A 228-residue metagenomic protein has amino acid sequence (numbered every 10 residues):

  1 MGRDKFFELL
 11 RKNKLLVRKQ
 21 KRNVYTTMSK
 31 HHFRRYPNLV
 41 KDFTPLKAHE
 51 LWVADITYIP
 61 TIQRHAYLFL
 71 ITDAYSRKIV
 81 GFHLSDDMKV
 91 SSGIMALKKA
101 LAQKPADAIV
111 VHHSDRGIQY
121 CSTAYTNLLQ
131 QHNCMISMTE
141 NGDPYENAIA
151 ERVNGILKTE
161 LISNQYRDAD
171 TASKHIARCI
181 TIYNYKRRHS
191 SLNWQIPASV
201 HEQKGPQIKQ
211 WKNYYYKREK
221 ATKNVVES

Functional and structural regions predicted by a protein language model:
M1-A48, A198-G205: Basic, flexible linker segments flanking DNA-binding modules in nucleic acid-interacting mobile-element proteins
F6, L10, V40, D55 (+10 more regions): Mobile genetic element proteins and their domesticated derivatives, centered on retroelements and DNA transposons
T26-S29, S114-R116, S122-T123, I136-K158 (+2 more regions): RNase H-like two-metal-ion nuclease catalytic core shared by retroviral integrases and related mobile-element nucleases
H31, H83, H112-H113, H189: Histidine-centered active-site/metal-ligand motif
P45-V80, D86-M88: An active-site-proximal beta-strand-loop segment
R64, F82-A106, C121: Active-site beta-loop-alpha junctions of metal-dependent nucleic acid enzymes, especially the RNase H-like/DDE
K78-F82, I136-T139, S163-N164: Short small-residue beta-strand/loop micro-motif enriched in glycine and branched aliphatics
Q130-C134, I156-S228: C-terminal domain-tail junction helix/linker
